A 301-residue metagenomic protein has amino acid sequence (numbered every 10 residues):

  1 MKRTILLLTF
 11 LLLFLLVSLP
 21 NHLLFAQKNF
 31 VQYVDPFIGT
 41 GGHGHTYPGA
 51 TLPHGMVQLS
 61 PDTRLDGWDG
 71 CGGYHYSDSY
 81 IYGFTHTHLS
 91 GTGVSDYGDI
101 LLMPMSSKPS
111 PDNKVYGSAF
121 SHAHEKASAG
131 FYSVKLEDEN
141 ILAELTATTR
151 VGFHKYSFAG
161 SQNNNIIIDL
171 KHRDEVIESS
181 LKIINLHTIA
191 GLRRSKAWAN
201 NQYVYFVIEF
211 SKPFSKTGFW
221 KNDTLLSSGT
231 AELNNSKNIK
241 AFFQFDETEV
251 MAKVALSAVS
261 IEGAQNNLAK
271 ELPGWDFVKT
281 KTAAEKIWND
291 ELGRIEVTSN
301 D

Functional and structural regions predicted by a protein language model:
M1-Q27: Bacterial Sec-dependent N-terminal signal peptides
Q27-D301: Accessory carbohydrate-recognition regions in carbohydrate-active enzymes
